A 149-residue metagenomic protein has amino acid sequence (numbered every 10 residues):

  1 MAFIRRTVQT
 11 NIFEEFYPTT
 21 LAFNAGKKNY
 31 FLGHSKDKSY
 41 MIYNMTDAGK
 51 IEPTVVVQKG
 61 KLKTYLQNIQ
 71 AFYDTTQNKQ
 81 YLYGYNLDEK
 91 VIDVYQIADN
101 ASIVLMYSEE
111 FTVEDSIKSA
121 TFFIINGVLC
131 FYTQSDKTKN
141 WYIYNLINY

Functional and structural regions predicted by a protein language model:
M1-R6, A48-V55, N100-Y107, Y149: Beta-strand initiation motifs
F3-I12, V56-K63, E109-V113: Surface-exposed loop and turn segments in beta-propeller and other repeat-based domains that flank or scaffold
I12-G26, K61-D74, V113-I125: Repeated scaffold domains used in trafficking and secretory/extracellular systems, primarily beta-propellers
K27-F31, Q77-L82, G127-F131: Entry beta-strands of beta-propeller and related beta-repeat scaffolds
L32-Y73: Eukaryotic tandem repeat interaction scaffolds
D37-N44, D88-Q96, K137-L146: Structural motif
L66-Y73, Q80-K90: Loop/turn-rich, solvent-exposed surfaces of beta-rich toroidal or solenoidal domains
S119-Y149: Blade-level signature of beta-propeller repeat domains, shared across WD40, Kelch, NHL, RCC1 and BNR/Asp-box propellers
